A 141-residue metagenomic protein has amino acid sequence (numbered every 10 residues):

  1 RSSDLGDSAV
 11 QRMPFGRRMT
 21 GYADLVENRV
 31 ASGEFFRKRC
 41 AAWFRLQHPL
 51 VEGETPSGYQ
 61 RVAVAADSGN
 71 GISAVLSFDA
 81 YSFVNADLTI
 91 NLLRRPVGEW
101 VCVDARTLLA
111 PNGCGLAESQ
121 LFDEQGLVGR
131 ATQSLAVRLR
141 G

Functional and structural regions predicted by a protein language model:
G16-R37, N85-D87, N91-C102: Short, active-site-adjacent segments that bind or coordinate small-molecule cofactors and metal centers
T20-P56, G71-A74: Catalytic strand-loop segment that frames the active site of acyl-thioester-processing enzymes
A42, L88-L92, S119, A131-Q133: A structural signal for short, well-ordered beta-strand segments
Q60: Flexible glycine-rich active-site/ligand-binding loops centered on an Asp-His dyad
G69-V101, T107, A136: Hydrophobic beta-strand-centered segment that forms part of the acyl-chain substrate-binding groove
G98-G141: C-terminal appended segment following the main domain
